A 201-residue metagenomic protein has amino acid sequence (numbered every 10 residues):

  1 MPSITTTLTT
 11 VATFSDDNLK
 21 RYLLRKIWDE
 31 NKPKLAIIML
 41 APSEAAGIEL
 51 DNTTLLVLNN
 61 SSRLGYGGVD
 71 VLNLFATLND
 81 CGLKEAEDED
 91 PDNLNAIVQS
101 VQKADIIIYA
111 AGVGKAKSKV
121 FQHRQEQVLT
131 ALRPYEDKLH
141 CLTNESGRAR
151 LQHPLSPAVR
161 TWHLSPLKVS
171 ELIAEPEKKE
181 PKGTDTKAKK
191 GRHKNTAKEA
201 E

Functional and structural regions predicted by a protein language model:
M1-F14: Helix-enriched interaction subdomains in cytosolic or periplasmic regions, typified by TIR/SEFIR signaling/NADase cores
T9, P33, T130-R133: Compositionally biased amphipathic helical and low-complexity segments enriched in hydrophobic
T10-V11, G67, G147, N195: Generic secretory/membrane-interface signal
S15-I106, A110-K119: A polyanion-binding, active-site-adjacent surface
E85-E201: Glycine/proline-rich loop-helix segments at beta-alpha junctions forming the active-site rim of enzyme cores
